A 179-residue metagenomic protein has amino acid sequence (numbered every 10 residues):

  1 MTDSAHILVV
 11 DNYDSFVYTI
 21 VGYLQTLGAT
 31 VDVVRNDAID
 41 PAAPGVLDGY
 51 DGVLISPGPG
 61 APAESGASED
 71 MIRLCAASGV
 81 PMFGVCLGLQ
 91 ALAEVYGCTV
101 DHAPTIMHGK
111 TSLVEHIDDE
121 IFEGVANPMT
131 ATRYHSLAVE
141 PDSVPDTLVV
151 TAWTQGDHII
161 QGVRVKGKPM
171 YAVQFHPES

Functional and structural regions predicted by a protein language model:
M1-V80, L87: N-terminal beta1-alpha1 cap of cysteine-dependent amidohydrolase-like domains
V31-V33, V100, V150: Generic structural signal for residues in well-ordered beta-strands
D32-I39, S112-E115, A131-Y134, W153-G156: Short gly/ser/thr-rich secondary-structure transition/capping motifs
L47-G124, P128-T130, G167: Cysteine-nucleophile active-site neighborhood
C86, H135, H176: Histidine-centered divalent metal-coordination motifs
T111-L113, I160-G162, A172: Conserved hydrophobic/aromatic beta-strand scaffold that supports enzyme active sites
E120-G167: Catalytic beta-strand/loop cores that center a nucleophilic Ser/Cys/Thr and support acyl-enzyme chemistry
G167, A172-S179: Phosphate-binding/catalytic loops
